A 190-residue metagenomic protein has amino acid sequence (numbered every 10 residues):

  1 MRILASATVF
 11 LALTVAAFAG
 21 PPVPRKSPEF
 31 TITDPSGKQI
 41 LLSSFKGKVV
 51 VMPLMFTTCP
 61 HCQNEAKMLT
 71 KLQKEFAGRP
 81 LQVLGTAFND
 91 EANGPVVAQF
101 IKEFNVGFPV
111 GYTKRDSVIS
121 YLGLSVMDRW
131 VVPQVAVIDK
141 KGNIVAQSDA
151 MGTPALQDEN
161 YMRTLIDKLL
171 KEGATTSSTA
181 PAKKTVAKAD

Functional and structural regions predicted by a protein language model:
S6-A16: Bacterial N-terminal signal peptides
F18-L42, F108: N-terminal "domain-start" segment that seeds a small globular fold
A19-G20, S27, T31, L165-D190: Non-globular targeting/processing and membrane-anchoring segments
S27-P28, V50, V132-Q134: Short loop/turn microsegments at loop-to-beta-strand junctions
L41-P60: Short active-site neighborhood of thiol/selenol oxidoreductases, capturing the structured segment around
G47-V50, G78-Q82, V106-P109, K140: Loop/turn elements at helix/coil->beta-strand transitions in domains of secreted/extracellular proteins
Q63-N105, R115-Y121: Structural microenvironment flanking redox-active thiols in thiol-disulfide oxidoreductases
F104-V106, K114-L165: Thiol/disulfide oxidoreductase modules built on the thioredoxin-like
